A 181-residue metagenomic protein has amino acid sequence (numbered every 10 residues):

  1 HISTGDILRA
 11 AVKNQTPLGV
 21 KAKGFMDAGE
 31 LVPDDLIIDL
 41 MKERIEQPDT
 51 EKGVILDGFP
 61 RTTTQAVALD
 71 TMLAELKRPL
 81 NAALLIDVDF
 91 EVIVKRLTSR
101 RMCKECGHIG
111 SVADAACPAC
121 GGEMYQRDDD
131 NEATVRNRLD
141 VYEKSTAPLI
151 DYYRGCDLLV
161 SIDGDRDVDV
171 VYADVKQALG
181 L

Functional and structural regions predicted by a protein language model:
I2-R78, D89-V92, R127, T134: ATP-dependent small-molecule kinase phosphotransfer cores that center on conserved nucleotide phosphate-binding segments
P17-K21, R100-C103, L179-G180: Short, hinge-like loop/turn segments at secondary-structure boundaries
D57, L76-R100, S111-A116, I162: Conserved phosphate-donor/acceptor-positioning beta-strand/loop module used by diverse small-molecule
A68-M72, R96, A119, D174: Alpha-helical scaffold elements adjacent to nucleotide-binding pockets in ATP/GTP-utilizing enzyme cores
M72-R78, M102-H108, Y152-R154: Arginine/glycine-rich "motif VI" loop of SF2 helicases in the C-terminal RecA-like domain
V94-R136: Cys/His-rich short segments
E123, R127-L181: NTP-dependent small-molecule kinase module
